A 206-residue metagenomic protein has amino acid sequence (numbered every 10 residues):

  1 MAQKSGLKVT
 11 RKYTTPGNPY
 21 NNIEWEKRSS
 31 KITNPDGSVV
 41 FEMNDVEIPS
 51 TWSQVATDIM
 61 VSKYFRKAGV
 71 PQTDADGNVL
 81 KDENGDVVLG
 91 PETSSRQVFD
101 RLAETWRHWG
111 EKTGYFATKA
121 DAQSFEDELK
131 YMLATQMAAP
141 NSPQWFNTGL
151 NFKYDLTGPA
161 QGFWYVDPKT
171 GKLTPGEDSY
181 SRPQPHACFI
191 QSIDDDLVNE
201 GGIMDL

Functional and structural regions predicted by a protein language model:
M1-L206: Extended catalytic cores of very large enzyme megasubunits
